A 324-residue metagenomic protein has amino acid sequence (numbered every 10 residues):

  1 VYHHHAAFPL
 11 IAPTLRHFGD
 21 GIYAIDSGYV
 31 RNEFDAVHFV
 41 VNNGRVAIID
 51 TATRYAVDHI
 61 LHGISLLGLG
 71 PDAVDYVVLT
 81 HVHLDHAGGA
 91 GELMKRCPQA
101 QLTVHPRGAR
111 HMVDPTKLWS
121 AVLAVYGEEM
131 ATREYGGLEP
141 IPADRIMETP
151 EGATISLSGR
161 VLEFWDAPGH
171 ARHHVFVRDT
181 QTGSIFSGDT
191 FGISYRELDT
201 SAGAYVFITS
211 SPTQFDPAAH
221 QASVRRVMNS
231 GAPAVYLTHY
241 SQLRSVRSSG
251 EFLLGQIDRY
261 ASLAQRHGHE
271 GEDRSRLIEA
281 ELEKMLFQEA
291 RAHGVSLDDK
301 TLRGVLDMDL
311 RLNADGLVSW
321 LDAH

Functional and structural regions predicted by a protein language model:
Y2, S262-H324: C-terminal regulatory/interaction regions
F8-L67, V177-D189, I193: Conserved beta-strand hairpin/beta-sheet module of binuclear metal-dependent hydrolase folds, prominently
H17, M112-W165, Q221-V224: Metallo-beta-lactamase
A47-I49, V78, L102, S184-F186 (+1 more regions): Residue-level marker for buried hydrophobic side chains located in beta-strands that build the well-ordered beta-sheet
T53-Y55, V161, D166, R172-Y236 (+1 more regions): Metallo-beta-lactamase
D58-V104: Active-site metal-binding motif and surrounding structural segment of the metallo-beta-lactamase
T103-R110, P115: A short, structured active-site edge motif that brings together acidic residues
D199, V246-G255: Histidine/acidic-residue-rich catalytic or RNA/ligand-binding cores of hydrolases and nuclease-related proteins
